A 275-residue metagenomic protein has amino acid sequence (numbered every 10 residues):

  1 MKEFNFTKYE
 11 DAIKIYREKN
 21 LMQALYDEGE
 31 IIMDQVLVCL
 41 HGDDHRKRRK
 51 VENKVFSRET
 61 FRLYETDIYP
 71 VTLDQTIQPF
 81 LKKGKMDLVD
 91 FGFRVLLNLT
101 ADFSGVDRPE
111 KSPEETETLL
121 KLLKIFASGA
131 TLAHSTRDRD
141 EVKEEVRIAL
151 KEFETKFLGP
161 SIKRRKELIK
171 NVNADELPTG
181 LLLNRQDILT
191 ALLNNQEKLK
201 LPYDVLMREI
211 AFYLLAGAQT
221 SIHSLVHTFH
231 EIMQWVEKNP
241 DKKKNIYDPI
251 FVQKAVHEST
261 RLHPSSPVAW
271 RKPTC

Functional and structural regions predicted by a protein language model:
M1-C275: Cytochrome P450
